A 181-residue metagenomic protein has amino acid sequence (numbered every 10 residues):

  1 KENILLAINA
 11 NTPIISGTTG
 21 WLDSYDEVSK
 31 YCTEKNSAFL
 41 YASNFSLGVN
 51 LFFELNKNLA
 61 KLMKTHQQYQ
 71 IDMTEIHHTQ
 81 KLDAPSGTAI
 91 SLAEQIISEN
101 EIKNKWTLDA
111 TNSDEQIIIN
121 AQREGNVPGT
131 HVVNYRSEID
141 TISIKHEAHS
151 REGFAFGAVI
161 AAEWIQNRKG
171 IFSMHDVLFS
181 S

Functional and structural regions predicted by a protein language model:
K1-A10, G17-A42, L47-K61: Rossmann-fold NAD(P)-binding glycine/threonine-rich loop
T12-I14, N44-F45, H78, I144: A short, structure-level motif marking secondary-structure boundaries and short turns
S16-G17, K81: A generic structural signal for short
M63-T65: Short, conserved, surface-exposed binding loops centered on an aromatic residue
Q67-S181: C-terminal substrate-binding/catalytic lobe of Rossmann-fold NAD(P)-dependent oxidoreductases
